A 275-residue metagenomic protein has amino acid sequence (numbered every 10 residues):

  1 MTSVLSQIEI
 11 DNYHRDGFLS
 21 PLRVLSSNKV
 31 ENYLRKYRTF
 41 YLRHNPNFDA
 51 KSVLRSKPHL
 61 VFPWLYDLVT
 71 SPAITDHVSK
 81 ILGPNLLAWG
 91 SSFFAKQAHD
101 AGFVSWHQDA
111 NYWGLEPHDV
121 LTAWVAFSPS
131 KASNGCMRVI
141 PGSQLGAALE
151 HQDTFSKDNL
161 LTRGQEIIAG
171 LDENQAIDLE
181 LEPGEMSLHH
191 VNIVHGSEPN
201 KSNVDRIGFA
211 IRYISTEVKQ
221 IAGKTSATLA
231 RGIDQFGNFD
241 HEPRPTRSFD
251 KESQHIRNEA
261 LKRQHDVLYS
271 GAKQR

Functional and structural regions predicted by a protein language model:
M1-L115, G232: Non-heme Fe(II)-dependent double-stranded beta-helix
L25-S27, F94-K96, N111, S130-A132 (+3 more regions): Short, solvent-exposed loop/turn segments at secondary-structure junctions
R43, I193-R275: Non-heme Fe(II)/2-oxoglutarate
A88, H99-F103, H118-V120, A132 (+1 more regions): Short connector loops at helix/strand junctions that flank enzyme active sites, especially segments positioning acidic
H107, G114-A132, E180, L188 (+1 more regions): Short, conserved beta-strand element in jelly-roll/cupin
Q108, R163-E173, D205, G223-A230: Short, surface-exposed loop/helix-turn segments at secondary-structure junctions that function as lids/hinges flanking
A132-E198: Double-stranded beta-helix
